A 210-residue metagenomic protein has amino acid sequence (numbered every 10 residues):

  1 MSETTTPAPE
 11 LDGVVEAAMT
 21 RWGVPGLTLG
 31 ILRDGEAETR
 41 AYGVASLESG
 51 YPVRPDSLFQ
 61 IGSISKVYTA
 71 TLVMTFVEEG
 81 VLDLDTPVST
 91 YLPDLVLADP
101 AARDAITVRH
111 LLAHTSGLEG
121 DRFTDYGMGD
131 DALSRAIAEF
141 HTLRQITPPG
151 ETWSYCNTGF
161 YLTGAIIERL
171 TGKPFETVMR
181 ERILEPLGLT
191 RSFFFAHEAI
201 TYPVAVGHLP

Functional and structural regions predicted by a protein language model:
T4-I61, V81, A98, L133-L143: Short, conserved catalytic-motif segment at the N-terminal edge
R33-L47, D99-P210: Short, surface-exposed loop or secondary-structure junction motifs that flank catalytic or metal-binding residues
F59-G62, W153-Y155: Catalytic tyrosine of NAD(P)H-dependent dehydrogenase/reductases that use a Tyr as the general acid/base
K66: Short, conserved phosphate/pyrophosphate- and ester-handling motifs at nucleotide-, phospho-/glycolipid
L84-D99, P186-L187: Short, glycine/proline-biased beta-turn/loop segments that scaffold the active-site neighborhood
